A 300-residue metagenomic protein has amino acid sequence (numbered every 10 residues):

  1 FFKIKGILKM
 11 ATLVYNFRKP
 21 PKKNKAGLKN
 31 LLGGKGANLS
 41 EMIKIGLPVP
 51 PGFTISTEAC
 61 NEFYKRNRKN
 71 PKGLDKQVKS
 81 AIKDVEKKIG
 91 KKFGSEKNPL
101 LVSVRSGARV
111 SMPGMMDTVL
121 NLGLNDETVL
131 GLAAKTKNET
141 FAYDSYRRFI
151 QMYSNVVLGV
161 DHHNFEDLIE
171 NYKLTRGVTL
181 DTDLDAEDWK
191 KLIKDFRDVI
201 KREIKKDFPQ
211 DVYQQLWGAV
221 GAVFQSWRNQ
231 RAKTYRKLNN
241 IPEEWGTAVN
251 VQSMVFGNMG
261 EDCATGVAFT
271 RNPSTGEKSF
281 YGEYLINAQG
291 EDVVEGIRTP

Functional and structural regions predicted by a protein language model:
F1-K9: Short, Lys/Arg-enriched N-terminal segments with co-localized hydrophobic residues within the first ~10-30 amino acids
M10-P300: Nucleotide/phosphate-binding sheet-loop regions of phosphoryl- and nucleotidyl-transfer enzymes
